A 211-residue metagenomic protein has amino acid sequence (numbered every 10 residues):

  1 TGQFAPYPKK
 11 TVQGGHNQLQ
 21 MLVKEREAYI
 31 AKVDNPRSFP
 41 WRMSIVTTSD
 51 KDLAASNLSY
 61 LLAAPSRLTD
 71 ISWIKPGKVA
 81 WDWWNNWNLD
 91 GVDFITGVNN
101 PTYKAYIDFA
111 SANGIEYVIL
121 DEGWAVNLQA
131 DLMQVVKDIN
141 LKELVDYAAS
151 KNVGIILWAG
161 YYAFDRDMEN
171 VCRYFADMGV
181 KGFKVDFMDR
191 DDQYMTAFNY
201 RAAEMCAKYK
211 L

Functional and structural regions predicted by a protein language model:
T1-S66: N-terminal accessory beta-strand-rich subdomains and adjacent acidic, glycine-rich linkers that precede catalytic cores
W41, P76-W83: Boundary/entry segment of secreted carbohydrate-active catalytic domains
D50-S56, Y60, R67-I71, K75 (+2 more regions): Conserved mixed alpha/beta catalytic, RNA-binding, or beta-rich assembly cores of soluble enzyme, regulatory
N57-R67, K78, V118, E143-G160: Glycine-rich, aromatic-flanked loop segments that form ligand/cofactor-binding clefts across common enzyme folds
D82-N86, A105-Y117, L144-D146, S150: Glycine-rich, acidic and aromatic/proline-enriched surface loops and short helix-turn segments that act as binding
W83-T102, I156-D167: Active-site mouth loops of central-metabolism enzymes
N100-G123, F175-G179: Catalytic domains of carbohydrate-active enzymes, especially glycoside hydrolases
E122-L211: Aromatic- and carboxylate-enriched substrate-binding clefts and catalytic-loop regions of carbohydrate-active enzymes
